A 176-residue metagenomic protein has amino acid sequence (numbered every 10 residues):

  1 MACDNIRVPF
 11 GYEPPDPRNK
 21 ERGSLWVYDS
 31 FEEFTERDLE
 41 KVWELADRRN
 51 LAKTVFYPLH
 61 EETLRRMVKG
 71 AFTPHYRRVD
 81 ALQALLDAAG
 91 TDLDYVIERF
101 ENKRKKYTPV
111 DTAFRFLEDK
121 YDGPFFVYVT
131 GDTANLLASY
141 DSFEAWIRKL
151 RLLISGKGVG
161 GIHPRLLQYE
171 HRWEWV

Functional and structural regions predicted by a protein language model:
M1-V176: Nucleotidyltransferase catalytic core that binds NTPs
